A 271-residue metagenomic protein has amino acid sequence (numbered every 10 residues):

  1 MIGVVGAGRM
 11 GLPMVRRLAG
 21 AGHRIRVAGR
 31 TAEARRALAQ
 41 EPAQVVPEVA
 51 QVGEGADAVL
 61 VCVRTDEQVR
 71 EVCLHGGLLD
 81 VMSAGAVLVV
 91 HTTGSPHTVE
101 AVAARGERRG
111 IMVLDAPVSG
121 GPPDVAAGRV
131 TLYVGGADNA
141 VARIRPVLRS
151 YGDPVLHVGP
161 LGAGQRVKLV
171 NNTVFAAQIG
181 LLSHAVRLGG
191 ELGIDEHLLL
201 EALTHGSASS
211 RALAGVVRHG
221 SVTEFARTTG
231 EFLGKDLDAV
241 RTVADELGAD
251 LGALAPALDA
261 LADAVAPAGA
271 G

Functional and structural regions predicted by a protein language model:
M1-V61: NAD(P)+-binding Rossmann beta1-loop-alpha1 motif at the extreme N-terminus of oxidoreductases
I25, V45, M112-L114, V155 (+2 more regions): Hydrophobic beta-strand scaffold residues
V49-M112: Rossmann-fold NAD(P) dinucleotide-binding segment
L74, H91-V170: Rossmann-fold dinucleotide-binding core
A163-A253, A260-G271: Helical "substrate-binding/catalytic lid" subdomain of Rossmann-like NAD(P)-dependent dehydrogenases/reductases
